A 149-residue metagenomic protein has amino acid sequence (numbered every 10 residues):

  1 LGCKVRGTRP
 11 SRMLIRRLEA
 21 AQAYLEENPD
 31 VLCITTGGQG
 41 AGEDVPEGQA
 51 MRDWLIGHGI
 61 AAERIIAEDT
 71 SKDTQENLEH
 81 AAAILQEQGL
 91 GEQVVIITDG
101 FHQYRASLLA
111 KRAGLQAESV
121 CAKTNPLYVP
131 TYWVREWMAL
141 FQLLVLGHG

Functional and structural regions predicted by a protein language model:
L1-V134: A structural signal for short, hydrophobic/glycine-enriched beta-strand patches
V129-G149: A transmembrane-helix-recognition feature enriched in membrane-embedded lipid enzymes and envelope glyco-/phospholipid
